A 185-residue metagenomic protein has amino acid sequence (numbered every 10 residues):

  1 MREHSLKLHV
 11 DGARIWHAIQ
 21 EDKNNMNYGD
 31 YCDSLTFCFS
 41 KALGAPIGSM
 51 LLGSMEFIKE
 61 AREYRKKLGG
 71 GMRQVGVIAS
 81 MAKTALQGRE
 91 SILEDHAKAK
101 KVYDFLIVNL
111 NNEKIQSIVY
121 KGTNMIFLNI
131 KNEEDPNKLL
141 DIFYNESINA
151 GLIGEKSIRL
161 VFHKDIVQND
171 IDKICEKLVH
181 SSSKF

Functional and structural regions predicted by a protein language model:
M1-K131, P136-D141, E146, G151-I166 (+2 more regions): Conserved PLP-enzyme active-site core in the AAT-like
